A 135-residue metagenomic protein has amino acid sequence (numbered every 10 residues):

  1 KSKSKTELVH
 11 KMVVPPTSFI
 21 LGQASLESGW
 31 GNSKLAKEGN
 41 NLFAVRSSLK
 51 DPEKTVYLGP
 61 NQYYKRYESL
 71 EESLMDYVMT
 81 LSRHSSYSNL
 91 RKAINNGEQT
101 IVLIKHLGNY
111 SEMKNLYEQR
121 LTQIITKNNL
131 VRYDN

Functional and structural regions predicted by a protein language model:
K1-L21, L26-N135: Catalytic cores of secreted/periplasmic lytic hydrolases that degrade extracellular macromolecules
